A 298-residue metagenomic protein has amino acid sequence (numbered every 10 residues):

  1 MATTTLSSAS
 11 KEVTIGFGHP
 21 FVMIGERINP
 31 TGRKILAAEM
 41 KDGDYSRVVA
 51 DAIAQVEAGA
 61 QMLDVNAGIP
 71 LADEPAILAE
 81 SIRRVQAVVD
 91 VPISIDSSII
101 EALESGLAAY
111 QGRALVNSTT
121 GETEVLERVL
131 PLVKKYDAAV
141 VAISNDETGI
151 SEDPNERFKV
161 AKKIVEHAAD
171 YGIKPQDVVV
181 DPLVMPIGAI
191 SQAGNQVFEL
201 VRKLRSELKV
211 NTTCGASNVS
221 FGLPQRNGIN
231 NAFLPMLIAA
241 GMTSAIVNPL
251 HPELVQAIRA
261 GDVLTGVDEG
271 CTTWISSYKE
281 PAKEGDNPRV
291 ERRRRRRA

Functional and structural regions predicted by a protein language model:
M1-V179, M185-A298: Domain-level signal for soluble alpha/beta catalytic cores
